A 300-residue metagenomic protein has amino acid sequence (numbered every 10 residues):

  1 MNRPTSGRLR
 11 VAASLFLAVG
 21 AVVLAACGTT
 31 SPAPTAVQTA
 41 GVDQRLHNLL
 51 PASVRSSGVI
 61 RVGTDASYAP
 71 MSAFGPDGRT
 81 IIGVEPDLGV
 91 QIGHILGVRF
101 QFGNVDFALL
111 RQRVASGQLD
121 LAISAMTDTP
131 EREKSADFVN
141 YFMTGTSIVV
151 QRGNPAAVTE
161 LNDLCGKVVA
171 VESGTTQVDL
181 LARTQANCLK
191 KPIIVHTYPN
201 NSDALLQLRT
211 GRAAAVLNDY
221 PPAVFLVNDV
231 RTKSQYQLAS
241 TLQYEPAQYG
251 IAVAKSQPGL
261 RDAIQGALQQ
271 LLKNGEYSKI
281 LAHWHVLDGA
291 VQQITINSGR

Functional and structural regions predicted by a protein language model:
V23-A26: C-terminal motif of bacterial Sec signal peptides marking the signal peptidase cleavage site
G28, A36-Q44, P86-I95, N154-P155 (+4 more regions): Extended ligand-binding regions for polar small-molecule ligands
T30-L50, T176-V195, S234-Y236, Q269-R300: Ligand-binding clefts/hinges and TM-proximal coupling segments of bilobed small-molecule sensing domains
A36-S124: Extracytoplasmic small-molecule ligand-binding "clamshell" domains of the periplasmic binding protein/Venus flytrap
A66, M143-V150, N228-A267, V286-R300: Periplasmic-binding protein-like
A66-A69, R79-I95, M126-T127, S147-N201 (+2 more regions): Bilobed "Venus flytrap"/periplasmic-binding protein-like clamshell domains and structurally analogous long
V90, R99-D163: Acidic, polar ligand-binding/catalytic clefts
A108-L109, M126-E133, L180-T184, T210 (+1 more regions): A ligand-binding cleft/hinge motif common to bilobed small-molecule-binding domains
